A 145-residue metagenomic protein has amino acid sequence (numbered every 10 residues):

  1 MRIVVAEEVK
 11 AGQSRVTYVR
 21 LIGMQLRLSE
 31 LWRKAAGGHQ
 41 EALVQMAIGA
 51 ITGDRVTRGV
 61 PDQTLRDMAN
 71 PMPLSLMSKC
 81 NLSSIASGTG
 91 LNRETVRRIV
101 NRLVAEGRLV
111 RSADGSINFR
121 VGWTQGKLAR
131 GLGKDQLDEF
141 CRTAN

Functional and structural regions predicted by a protein language model:
M1-A42, M46: N-terminal leader segment of winged-helix/HTH proteins
R20-S29, V100, E106, W123-K127 (+1 more regions): Long, amphipathic alpha-helical coupling/dimerization segments that relay conformational signals between
A35-E41, I51-D67: Short helix-coil-helix linker/hinge
I48-I51, P73-S75: Short helix-to-turn junction characteristic of helix-turn-helix DNA-binding domains, especially the helix
T64-M68, N81, R108, A113-Q136: Short, cationic-aromatic polyanion-contact patches
A69-M72, M77-S87: A short alpha-helical element within helix-turn-helix/winged-helix DNA-binding domains across DNA-binding proteins
G90-A105: Short amphipathic alpha-helical interaction segments
K134-N145: Amphipathic alpha-helical dimerization/coiled-coil segments that flank or bridge DNA-binding/regulatory modules
